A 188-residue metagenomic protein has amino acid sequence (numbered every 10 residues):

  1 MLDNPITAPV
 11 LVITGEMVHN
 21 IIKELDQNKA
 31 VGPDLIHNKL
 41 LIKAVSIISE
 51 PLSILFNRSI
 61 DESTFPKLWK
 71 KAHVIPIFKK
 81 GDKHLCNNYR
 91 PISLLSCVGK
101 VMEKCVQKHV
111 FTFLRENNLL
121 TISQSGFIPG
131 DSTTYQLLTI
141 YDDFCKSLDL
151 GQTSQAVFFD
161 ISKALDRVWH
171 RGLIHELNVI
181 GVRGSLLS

Functional and structural regions predicted by a protein language model:
M1-N87, V101, N117-L120: Surface-exposed loop/turn segments and immediately adjacent short secondary-structure elements within folded domains
K29-I36, L85-N88, S93-L94, Y135-N178: Conserved catalytic palm subdomain of right-hand nucleotidyl-transferase polymerases, strongest for RNA-directed enzymes
I36-A44, Q124-P129, F158-A164: Conserved short loop/turn motifs at secondary-structure junctions
F78, V110, D131, I161-K163 (+1 more regions): Residues that form ligand- and interface-recognition hot spots within folded domains
K83-H84, M102, L165-D166, S185: Eukaryotic short linear interaction motifs
E103, F111-F127: Electropositive, glycine- and tryptophan-enriched low-complexity nucleic-acid-binding patches
G181-S188: Short, intrinsically disordered, charge-balanced linker/junction segments flanking boundaries in proteins
